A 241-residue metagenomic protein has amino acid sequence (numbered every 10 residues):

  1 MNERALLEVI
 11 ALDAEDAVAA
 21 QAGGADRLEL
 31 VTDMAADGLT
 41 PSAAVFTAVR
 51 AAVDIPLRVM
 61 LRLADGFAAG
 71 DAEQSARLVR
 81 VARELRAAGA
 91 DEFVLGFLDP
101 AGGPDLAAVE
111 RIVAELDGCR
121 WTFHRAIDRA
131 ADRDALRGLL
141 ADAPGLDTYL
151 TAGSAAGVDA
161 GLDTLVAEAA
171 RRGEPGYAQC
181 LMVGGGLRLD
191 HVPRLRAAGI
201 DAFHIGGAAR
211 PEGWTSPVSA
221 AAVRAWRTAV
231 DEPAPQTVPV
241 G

Functional and structural regions predicted by a protein language model:
M1-N2, L28, V53-I55, G89 (+4 more regions): Short helix-capping segments at alpha-helix termini
R4-A5, A14-D16, Q21, A25-R27 (+3 more regions): Active-site beta->alpha loop and helix N-cap motifs at the rims of alpha/beta catalytic domains
A5-A11, L28-L30, L57-L61, F93-L95 (+4 more regions): Hydrophobic faces of well-ordered beta-strands that scaffold small-molecule active sites in alpha/beta enzyme cores
L12-G23, V59, F67-E84, D128-P144 (+3 more regions): Catalytic cores of alpha/beta
E15, M34-D54, A72-A76, F97-D117 (+4 more regions): Active-site-adjacent beta->alpha loops and helix N-cap segments on the catalytic face of soluble alpha/beta enzymes
G24-A25, T32-A35: Short, flexible N-terminal segments of the mature chain
A44-A48, W121, G173-M182, A220-G241: P-loop/Walker A phosphate-binding loop and immediately adjacent motor/lid segment at beta-alpha junctions
P193-G241: Long hydrophobic alpha-helical segments typical of transmembrane helices together with their membrane-interfacial
